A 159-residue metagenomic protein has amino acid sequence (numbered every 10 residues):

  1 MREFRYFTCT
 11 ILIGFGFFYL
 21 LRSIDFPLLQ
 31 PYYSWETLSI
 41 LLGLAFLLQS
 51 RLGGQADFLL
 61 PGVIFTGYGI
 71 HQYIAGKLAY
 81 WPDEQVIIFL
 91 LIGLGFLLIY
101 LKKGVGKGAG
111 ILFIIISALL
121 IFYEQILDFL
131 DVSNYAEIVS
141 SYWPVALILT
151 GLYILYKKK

Functional and structural regions predicted by a protein language model:
M1-K159: Alpha-helical transmembrane segments and their membrane-interface anchoring/capping motifs
